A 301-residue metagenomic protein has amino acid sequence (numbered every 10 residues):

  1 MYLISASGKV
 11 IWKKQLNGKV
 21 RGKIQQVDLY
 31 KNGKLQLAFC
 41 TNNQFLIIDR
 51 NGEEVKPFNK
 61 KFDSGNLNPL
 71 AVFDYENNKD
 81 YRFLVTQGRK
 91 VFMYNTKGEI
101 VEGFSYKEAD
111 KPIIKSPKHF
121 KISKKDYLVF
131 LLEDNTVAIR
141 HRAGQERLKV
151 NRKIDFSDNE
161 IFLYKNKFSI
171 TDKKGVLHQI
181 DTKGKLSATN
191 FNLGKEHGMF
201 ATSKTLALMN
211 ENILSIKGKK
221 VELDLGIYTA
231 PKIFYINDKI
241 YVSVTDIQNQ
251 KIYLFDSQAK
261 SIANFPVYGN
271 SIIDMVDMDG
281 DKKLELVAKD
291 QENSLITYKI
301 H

Functional and structural regions predicted by a protein language model:
M1-H301: Extracytoplasmic/lumenal domain signature
